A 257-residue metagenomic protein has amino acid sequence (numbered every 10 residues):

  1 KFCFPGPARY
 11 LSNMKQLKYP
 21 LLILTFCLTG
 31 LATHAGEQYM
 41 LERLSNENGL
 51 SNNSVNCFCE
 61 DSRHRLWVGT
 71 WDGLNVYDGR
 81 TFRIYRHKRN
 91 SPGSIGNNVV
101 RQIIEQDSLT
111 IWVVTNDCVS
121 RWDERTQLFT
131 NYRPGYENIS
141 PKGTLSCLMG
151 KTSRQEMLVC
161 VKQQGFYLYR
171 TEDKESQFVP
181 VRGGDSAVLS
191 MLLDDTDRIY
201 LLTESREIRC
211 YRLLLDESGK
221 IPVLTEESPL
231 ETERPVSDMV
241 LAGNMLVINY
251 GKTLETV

Functional and structural regions predicted by a protein language model:
K1-V257: Carboxylate-rich, polar loop motifs that coordinate divalent cations or form catalytic acidic clusters
